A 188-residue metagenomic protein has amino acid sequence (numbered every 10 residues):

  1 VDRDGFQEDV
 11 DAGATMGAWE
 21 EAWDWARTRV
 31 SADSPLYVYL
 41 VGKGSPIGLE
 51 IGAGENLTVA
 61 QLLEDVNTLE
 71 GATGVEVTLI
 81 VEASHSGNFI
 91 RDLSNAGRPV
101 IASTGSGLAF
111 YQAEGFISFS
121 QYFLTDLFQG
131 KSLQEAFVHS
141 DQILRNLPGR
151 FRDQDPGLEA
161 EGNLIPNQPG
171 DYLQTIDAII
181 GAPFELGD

Functional and structural regions predicted by a protein language model:
V1-D2, Y39-K43, A102-T104: Short loop/turn segments at strand-loop or loop-helix junctions that form parts of catalytic or ligand-binding pockets
V1-S34, R150-F151, E159, T175-I179: Functional beta-strand-loop-alpha-helix junction segments that form "active/interaction loops" within catalytic
R3-G13, D24-R27, I47-A53, L108-Y111 (+1 more regions): Second-shell loop/turn segments in exported
A14, R29-S31, L40-G71: A short, glycine/acidic-enriched catalytic loop
G17-T28, A60-N67, R91, Q121 (+3 more regions): Solvent-exposed, polar/charged alpha-helical surfaces in well-ordered, non-transmembrane soluble domains, broadly
R29-D33, G71-T73, D92-A96: Extracellular/periplasmic catalytic domains that process cell-envelope and extracellular macromolecules
P35-Y37, E76-T78: Structural motif
V77-G187: Active-site-proximal C-terminal subdomain of hydrolase catalytic domains
